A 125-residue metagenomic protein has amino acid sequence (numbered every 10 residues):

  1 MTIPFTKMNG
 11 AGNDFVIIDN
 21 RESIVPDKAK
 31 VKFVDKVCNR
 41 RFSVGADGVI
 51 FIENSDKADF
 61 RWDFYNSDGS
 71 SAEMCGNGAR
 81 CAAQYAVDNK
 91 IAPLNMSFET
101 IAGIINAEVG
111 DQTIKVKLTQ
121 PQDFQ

Functional and structural regions predicted by a protein language model:
M1-D111: A glycine-rich beta-to-alpha transition motif near the start of alpha/beta enzyme domains, typified by
I105-Q125: A structural-propensity feature for long, helix-poor, extended segments
